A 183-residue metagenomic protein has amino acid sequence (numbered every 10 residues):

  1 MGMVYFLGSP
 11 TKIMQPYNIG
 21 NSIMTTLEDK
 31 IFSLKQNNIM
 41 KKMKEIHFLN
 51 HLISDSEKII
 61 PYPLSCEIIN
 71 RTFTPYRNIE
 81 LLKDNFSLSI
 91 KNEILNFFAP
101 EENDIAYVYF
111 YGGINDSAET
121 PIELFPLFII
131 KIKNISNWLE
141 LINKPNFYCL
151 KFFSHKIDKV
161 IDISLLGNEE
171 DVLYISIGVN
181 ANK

Functional and structural regions predicted by a protein language model:
G2-P10, P16-E170, I175-K183: Structured alpha/beta or helical-core interaction and ligand-binding surfaces enriched in interleaved
